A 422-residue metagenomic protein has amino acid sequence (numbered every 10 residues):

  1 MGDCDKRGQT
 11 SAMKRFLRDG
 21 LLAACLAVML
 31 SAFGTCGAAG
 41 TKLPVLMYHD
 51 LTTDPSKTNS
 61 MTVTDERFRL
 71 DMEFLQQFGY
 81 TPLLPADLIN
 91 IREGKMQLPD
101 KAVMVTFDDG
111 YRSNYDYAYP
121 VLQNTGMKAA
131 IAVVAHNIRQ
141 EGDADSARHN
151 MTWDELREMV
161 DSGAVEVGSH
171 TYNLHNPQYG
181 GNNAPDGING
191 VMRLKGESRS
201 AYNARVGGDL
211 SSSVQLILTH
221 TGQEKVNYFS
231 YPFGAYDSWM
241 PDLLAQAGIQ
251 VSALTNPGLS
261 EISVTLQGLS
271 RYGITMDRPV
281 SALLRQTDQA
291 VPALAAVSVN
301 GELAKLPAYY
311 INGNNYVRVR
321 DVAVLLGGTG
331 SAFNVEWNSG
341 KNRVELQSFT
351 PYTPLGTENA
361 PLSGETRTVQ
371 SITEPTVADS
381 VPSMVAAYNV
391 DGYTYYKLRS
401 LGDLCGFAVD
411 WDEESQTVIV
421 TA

Functional and structural regions predicted by a protein language model:
G8-L21: Bacterial N-terminal signal peptides that target proteins for export
D19, F33-V103, S263, Q267-S298: N-terminal pre-catalytic segment of deacetylase/amide-hydrolase enzymes
A23-A32: Bacterial N-terminal signal peptides
L46, D288-A422: Primary recognition of N-terminal secretory signal peptides and signal-anchoring hydrophobic helices
L46, L51-T53, K101-V103, Q123-A235 (+1 more regions): Metal-dependent polysaccharide deacetylase catalytic core of the NodB/CE4 family, i.e., the active-site-bearing domain
D87-L88, M104-R112, Y117, M127: Substrate-binding cleft of extracellular glycoside hydrolase catalytic domains
N227, M240-D277: Extended hydrophobic/aromatic segments used for targeting, binding, or gating
